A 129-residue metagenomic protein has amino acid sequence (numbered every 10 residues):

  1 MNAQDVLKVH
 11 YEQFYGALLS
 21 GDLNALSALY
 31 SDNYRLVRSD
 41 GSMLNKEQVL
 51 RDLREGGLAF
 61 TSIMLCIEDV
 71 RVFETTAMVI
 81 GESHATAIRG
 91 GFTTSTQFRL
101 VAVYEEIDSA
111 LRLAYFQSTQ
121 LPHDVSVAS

Functional and structural regions predicted by a protein language model:
M1-A25, R35-S129: A beta-strand edge to alpha-helix "cap/lid" segment located at domain peripheries
